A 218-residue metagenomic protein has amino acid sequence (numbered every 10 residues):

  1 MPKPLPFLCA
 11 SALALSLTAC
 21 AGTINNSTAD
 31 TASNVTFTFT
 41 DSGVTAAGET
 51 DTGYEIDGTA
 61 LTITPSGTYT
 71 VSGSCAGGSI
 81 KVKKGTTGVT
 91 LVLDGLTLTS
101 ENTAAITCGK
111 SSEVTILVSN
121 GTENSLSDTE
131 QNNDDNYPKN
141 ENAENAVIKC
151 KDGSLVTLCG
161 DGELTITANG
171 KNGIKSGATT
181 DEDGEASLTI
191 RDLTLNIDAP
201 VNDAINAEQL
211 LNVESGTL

Functional and structural regions predicted by a protein language model:
P4-L15, C20-L218: A composition-driven surface/loop motif
